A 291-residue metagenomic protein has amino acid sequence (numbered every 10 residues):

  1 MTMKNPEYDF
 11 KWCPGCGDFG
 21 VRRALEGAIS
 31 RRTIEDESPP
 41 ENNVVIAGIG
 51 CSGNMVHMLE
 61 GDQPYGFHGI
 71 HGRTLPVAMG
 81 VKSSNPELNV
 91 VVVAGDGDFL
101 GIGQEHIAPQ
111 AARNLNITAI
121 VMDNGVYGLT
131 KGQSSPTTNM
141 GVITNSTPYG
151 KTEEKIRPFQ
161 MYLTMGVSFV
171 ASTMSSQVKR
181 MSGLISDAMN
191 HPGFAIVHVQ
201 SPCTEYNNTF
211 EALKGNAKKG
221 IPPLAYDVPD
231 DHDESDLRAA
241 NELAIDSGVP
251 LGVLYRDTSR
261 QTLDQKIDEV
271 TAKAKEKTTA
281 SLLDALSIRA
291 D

Functional and structural regions predicted by a protein language model:
T2-I70: Active-site diphosphate/adenylate-binding microenvironment
M3, E87, S135-A188: Conserved thiamine diphosphate
Y8, C203-D291: Flexible, low-complexity linker and terminal segments
W12-P14, V92-A94, F169-M174, I196: Short catalytic-loop micro-motif centered on adjacent basic/acidic residues
V45-I46, A119-D123, V253-Y255: Short internal beta-strands
I49-C51, N124-V126, Q177, Q200-Y206 (+1 more regions): Glycine-rich beta-alpha junction loops
C51-G128: Thiamine diphosphate
G97-G101, M174-S182, D231-E234: Active-site glycine- and acidic-residue-rich loops that bind and position anionic ligands or nucleotide-like cofactors
